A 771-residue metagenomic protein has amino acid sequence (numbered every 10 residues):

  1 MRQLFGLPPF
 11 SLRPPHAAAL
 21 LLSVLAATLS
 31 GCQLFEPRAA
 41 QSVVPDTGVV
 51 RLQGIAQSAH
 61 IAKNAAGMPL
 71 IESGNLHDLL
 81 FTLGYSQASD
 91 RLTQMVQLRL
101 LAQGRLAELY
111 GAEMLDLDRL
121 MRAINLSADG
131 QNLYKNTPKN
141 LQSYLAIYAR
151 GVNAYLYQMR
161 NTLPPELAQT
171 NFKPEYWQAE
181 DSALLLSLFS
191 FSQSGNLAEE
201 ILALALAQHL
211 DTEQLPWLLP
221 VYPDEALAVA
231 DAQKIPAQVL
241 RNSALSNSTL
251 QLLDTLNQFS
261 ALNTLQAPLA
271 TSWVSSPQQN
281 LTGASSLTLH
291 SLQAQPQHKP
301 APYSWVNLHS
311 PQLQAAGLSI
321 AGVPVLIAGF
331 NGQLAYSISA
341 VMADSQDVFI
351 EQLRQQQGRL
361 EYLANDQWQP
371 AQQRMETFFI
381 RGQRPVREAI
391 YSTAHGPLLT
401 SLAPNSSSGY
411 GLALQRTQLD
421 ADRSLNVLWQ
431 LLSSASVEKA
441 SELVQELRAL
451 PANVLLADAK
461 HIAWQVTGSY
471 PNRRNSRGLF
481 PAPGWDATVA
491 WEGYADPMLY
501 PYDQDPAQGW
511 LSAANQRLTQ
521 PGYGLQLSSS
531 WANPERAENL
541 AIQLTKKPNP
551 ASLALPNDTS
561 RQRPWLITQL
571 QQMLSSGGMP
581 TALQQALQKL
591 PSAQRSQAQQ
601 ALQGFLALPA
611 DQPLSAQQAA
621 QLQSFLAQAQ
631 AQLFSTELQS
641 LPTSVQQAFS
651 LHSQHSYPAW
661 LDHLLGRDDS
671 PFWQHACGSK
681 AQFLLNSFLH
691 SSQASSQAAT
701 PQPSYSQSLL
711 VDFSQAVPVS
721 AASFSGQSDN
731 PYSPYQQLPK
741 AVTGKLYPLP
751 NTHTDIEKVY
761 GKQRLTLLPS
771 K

Functional and structural regions predicted by a protein language model:
M1-R13: N-terminal secretory signal peptides that target proteins for export/translocation
T28-G31: C-terminal motif of bacterial Sec signal peptides marking the signal peptidase cleavage site
L34-S286, S291-H298, V306, S310 (+2 more regions): Substrate-recognition/specificity elements adjacent to catalytic centers across diverse enzyme folds
L79-T82, D129-S143, A413-Q415, L425-L431 (+3 more regions): Second-shell loop/turn segments in exported
A102, L126, L141-Y144, Y148-G151 (+5 more regions): Stable alpha-helical elements in mature extracytoplasmic
S310-A321, V325, G329-L334, I338-T488: Glycine- and hydrophobic-rich flexible loops that cap the catalytic core of alpha/beta enzyme folds
Q346, Y410, A449-Q543: Hydrophobic alpha-helical segments
Q526, S530-P580, L633, E637-K771: Terminal end segments
